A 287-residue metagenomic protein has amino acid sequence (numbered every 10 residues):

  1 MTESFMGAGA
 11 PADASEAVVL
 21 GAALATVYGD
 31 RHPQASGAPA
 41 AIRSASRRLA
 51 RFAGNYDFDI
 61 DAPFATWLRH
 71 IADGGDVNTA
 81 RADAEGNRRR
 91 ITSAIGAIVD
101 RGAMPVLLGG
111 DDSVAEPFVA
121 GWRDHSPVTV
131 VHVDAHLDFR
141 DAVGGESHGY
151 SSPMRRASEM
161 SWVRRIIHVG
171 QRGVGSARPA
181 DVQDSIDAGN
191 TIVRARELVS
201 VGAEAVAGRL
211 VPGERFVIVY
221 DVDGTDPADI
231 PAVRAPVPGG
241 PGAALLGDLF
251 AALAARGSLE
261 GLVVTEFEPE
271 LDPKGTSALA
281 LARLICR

Functional and structural regions predicted by a protein language model:
M1-R287: Conserved alpha-helical scaffold segments that buttress catalytic/binding sites
